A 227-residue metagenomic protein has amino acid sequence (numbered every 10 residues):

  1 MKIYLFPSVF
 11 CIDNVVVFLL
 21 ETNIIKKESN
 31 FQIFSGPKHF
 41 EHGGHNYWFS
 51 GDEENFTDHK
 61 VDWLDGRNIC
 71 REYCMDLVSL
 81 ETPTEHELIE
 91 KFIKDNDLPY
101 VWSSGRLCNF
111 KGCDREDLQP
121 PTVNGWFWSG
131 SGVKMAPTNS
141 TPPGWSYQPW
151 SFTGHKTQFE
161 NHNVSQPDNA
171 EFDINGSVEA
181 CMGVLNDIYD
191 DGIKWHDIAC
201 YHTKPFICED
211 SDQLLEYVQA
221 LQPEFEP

Functional and structural regions predicted by a protein language model:
M1-D13: Classical eukaryotic N-terminal signal peptides for Sec-dependent ER targeting/secretion, especially the positively
C11, V15-M75: Extracellular disulfide-stabilized recognition modules
V61-K111: Conserved hydrophobic ligand-interaction patch in extracellular adhesion modules
P83-T84, R106-F110, N186-D190, S211-L215: Acidic glycine-/aspartate-rich tracts in secreted/extracellular proteins
S104-G176: Surface-exposed ligand-recognition segments of extracellular binding domains, strongest in the long/variable loop
N169-P205: Carbohydrate-recognition loop of C-type lectin domains
I198-P227: Short, structured beta-strand segments at or near domain termini in extracellular proteins/domains
